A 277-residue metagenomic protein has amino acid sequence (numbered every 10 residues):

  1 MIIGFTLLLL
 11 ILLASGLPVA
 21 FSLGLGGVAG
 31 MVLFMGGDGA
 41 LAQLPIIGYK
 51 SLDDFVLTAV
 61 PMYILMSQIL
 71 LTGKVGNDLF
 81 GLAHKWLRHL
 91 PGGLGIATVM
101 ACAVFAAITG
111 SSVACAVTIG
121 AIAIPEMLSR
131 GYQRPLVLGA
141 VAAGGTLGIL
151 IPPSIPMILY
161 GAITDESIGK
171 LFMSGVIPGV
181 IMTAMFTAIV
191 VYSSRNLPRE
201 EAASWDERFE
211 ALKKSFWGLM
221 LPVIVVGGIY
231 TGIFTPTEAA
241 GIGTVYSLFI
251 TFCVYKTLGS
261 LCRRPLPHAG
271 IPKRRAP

Functional and structural regions predicted by a protein language model:
M1-P277: Alpha-helical transmembrane segments of multi-pass membrane transport proteins
